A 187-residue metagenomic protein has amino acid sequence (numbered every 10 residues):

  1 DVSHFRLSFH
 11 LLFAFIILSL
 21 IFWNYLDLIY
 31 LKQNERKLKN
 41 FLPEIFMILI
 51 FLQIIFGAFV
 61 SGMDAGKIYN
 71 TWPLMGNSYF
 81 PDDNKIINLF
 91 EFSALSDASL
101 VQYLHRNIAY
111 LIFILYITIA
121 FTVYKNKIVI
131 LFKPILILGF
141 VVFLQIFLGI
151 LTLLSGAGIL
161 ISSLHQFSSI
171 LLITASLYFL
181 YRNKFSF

Functional and structural regions predicted by a protein language model:
D1-F187: Polytopic transmembrane helical bundles with strong interfacial aromatic enrichment
